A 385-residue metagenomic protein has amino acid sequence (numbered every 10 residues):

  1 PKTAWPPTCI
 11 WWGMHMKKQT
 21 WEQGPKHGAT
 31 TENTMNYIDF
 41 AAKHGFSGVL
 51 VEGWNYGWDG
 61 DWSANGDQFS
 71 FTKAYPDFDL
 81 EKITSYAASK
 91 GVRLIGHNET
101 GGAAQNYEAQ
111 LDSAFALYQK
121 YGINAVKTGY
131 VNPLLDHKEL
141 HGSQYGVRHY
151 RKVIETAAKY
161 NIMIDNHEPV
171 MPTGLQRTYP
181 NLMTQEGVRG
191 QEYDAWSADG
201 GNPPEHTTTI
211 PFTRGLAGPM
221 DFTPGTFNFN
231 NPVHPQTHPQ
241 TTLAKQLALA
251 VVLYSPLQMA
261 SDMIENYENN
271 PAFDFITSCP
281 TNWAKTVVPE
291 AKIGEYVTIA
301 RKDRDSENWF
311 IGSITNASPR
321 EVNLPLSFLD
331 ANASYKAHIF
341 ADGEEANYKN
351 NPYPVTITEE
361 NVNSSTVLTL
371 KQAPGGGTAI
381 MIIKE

Functional and structural regions predicted by a protein language model:
P1-S89, N98, G377: Conserved structural scaffold segments of CAZyme catalytic domains across common CAZy folds
A41, I164, V252, I311 (+1 more regions): Conserved, mostly hydrophobic/aromatic
E52-P232, Q236-H238: Aromatic- and carboxylate-enriched substrate-binding clefts and catalytic-loop regions of carbohydrate-active enzymes
N161-E168, A195, Q258-N266, N270 (+2 more regions): Acidic/polar loop patches that form or flank catalytic/metal-binding clefts of enzymes that bind anionic ligands
D262-F310, E345-Y353: Glycan-recognition and catalytic regions of carbohydrate-active enzymes
I293-A333, A379: Carbohydrate-binding surface patches
I339-S365: Solvent-exposed beta-strand/loop surfaces of large extracellular or lumenal domains
T358-E385: C-terminal beta-strand-rich structural cap/linker in extracellular carbohydrate-active enzymes
